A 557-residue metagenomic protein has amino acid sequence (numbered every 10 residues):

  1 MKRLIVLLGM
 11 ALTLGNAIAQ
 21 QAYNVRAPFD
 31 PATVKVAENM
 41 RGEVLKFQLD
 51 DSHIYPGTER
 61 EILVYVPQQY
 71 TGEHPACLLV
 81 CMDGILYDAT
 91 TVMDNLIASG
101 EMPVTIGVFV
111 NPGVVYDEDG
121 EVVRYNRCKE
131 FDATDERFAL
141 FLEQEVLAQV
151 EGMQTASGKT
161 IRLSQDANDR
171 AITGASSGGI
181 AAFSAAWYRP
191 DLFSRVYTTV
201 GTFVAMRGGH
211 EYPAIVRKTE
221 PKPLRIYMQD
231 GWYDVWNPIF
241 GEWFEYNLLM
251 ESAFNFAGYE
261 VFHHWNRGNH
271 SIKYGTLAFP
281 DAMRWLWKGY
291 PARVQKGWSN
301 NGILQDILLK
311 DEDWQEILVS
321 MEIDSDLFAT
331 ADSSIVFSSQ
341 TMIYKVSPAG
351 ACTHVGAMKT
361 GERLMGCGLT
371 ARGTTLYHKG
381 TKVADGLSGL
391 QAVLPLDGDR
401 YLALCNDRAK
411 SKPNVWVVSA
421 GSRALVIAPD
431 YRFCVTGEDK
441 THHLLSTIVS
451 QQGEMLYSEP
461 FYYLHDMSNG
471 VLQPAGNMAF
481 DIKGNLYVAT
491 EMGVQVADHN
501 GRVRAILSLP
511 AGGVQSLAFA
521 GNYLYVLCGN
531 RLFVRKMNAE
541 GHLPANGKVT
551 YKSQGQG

Functional and structural regions predicted by a protein language model:
Q20-W298: Non-catalytic cap/lid and distal C-terminal segments of serine-dependent acyl enzymes
V294-D313, L404-A409, G453-M455, P544-A545: Blade/loop signatures of beta-propeller domains
G302, D313-T341: Beta-strand-rich domains and repeat architectures in extracellular enzymes and scaffolds, especially beta-propellers
Q315-L318, T353-M358, E454-Y463, A505-S508 (+1 more regions): Beta-propeller fold detector
S320-D332, K359-H378, D385-L404, N414-C434 (+3 more regions): Beta-rich, blade/repeat-based domains predominating in secreted/periplasmic proteins but also intracellular
S334-G356: Beta-propeller domains
S338, T370-A371, L404, T436-G437 (+3 more regions): Residue-level marker for isolated small/hydroxyl-bearing positions within beta-strands of beta-sheet-rich domains
S446-E454, K536-P544: Short loop/turn segments immediately following beta-strands, especially the blade-tip and inter-blade linker loops
